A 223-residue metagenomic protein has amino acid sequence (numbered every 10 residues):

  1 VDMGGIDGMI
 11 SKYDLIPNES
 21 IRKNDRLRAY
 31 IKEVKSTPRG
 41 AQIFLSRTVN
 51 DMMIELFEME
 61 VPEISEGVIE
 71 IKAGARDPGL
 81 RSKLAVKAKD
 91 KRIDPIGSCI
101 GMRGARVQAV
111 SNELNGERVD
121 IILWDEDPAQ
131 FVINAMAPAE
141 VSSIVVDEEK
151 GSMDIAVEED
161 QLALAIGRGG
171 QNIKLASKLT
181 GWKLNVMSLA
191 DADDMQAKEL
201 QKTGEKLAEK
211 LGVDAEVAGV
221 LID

Functional and structural regions predicted by a protein language model:
V1-D223: RNA-contacting regions in translation and RNA-metabolism proteins, encompassing KH/S1 modules where present
